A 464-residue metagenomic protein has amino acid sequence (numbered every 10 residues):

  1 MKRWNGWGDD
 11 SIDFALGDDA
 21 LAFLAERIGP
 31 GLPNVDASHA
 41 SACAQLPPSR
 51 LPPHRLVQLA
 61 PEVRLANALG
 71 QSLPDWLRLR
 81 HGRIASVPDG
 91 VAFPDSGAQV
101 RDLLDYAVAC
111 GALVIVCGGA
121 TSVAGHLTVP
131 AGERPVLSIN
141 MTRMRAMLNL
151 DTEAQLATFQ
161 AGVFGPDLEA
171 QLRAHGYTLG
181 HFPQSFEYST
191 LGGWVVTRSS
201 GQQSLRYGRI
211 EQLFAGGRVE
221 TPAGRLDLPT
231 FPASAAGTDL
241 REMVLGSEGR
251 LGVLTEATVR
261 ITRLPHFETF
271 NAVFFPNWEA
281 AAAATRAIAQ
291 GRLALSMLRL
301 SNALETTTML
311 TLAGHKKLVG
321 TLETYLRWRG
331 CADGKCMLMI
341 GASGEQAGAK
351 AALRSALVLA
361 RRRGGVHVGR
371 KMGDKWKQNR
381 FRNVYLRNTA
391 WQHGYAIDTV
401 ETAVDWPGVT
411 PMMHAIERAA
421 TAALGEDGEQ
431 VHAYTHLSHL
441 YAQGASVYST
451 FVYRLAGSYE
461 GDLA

Functional and structural regions predicted by a protein language model:
M1-D105, V123-Q155, T307, L312 (+2 more regions): N-terminal flexible segment immediately upstream of the FAD-binding catalytic core in FAD-dependent oxidoreductases
L16-L24, P47-P53, W76, R80 (+19 more regions): General structural feature for long, well-ordered alpha-helical segments within catalytic domains of soluble enzymes
L56-R78, A282-A464: C-terminal substrate-recognition/cap domain of FAD-linked oxidoreductases
G90-D95, F270-P276, I340-A342, V400-T402: Short, well-ordered beta-strand elements within core beta-sheets of diverse protein domains
S96, A107, G224, I340 (+1 more regions): Residue-level signal for inorganic ion chemistry
R145-S301: FAD-binding subdomain of flavoenzyme oxidoreductases
